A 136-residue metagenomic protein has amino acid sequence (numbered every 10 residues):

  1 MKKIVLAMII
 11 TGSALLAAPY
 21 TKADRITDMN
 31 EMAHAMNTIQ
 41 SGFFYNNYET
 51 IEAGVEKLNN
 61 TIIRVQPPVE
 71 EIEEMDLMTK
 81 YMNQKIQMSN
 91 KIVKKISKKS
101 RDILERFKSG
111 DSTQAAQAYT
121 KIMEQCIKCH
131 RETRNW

Functional and structural regions predicted by a protein language model:
K2-K3, R25, R134: Basic side chains
K3-S13: Sec-dependent N-terminal signal peptides
M8-I9, N47, W136: A ubiquitous, low-specificity "background" feature that marks scattered single residues across proteins without
A18-T120: Extracytoplasmic c-type cytochrome modules immediately beyond a signal peptide or single-pass transmembrane anchor
I122-R134: The canonical Cys-X-X-Cys-His
